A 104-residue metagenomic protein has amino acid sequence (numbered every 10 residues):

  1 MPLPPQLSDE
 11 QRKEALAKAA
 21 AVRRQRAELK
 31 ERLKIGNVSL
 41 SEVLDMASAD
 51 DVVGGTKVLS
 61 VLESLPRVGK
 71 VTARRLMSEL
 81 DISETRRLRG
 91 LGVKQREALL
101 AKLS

Functional and structural regions predicted by a protein language model:
P2-L65: Long, highly charged, low-complexity intrinsically disordered interaction regions that mediate electrostatic DNA/RNA
L62-L65, A73, M77: Conserved short hydrophobic patches within well-ordered secondary structure
R74-S104: Accessory alpha-helical DNA-binding modules that contact the DNA backbone or grooves
